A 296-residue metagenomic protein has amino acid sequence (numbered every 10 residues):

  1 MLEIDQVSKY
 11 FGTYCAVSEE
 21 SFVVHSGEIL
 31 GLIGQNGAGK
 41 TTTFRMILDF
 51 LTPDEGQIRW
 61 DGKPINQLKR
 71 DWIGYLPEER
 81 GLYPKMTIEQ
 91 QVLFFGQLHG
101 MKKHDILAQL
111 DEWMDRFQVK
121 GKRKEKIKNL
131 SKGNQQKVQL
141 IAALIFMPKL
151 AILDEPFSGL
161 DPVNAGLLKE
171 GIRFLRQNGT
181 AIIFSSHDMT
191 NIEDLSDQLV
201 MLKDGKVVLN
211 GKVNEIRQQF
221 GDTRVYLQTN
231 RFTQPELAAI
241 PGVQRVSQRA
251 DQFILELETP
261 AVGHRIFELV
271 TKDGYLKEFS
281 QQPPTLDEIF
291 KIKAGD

Functional and structural regions predicted by a protein language model:
G56-D71: Conserved ABC transporter NBD signature motif
L93, Q97, H104-K122: Conserved ABC ATPase "signature" region
A151-E155: Catalytic Walker B motif of ABC-type/P-loop ATPase nucleotide-binding domains
E170-I254: ABC transporter nucleotide-binding domain
T223-D296: Short, charged/small-residue-rich alpha-helical element at the C-terminal edge of ABC transporter nucleotide-binding
